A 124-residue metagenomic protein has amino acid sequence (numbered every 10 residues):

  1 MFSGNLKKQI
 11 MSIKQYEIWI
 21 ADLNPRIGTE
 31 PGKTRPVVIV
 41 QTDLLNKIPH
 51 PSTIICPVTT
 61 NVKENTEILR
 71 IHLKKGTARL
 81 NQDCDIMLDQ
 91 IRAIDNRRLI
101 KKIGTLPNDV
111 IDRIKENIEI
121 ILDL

Functional and structural regions predicted by a protein language model:
F2-M11, G76-L124: C-terminal terminal-subdomain/extension
I27, V62, I94: Feature marks short, surface-exposed loop/turn motifs that line or immediately flank catalytic pockets and channel
E30-T34, V38-K75: Compact nucleic-acid interaction/catalytic patches
